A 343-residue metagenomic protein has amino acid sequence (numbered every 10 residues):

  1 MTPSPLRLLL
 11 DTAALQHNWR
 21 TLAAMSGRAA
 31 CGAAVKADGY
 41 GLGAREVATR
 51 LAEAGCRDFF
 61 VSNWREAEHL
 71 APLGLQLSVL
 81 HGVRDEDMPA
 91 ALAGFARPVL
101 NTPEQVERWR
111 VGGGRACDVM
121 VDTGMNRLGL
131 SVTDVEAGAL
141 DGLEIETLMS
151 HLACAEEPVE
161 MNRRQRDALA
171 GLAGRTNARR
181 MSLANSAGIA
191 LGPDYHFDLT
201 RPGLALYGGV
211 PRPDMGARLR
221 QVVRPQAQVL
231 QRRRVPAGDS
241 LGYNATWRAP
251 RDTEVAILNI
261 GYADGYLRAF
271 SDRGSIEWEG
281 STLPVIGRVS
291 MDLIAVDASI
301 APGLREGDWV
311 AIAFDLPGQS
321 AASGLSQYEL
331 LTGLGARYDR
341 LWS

Functional and structural regions predicted by a protein language model:
T2, L6-H17, A29-G171, R175-S182 (+1 more regions): Active-site-proximal beta-alpha core segment in soluble small-molecule metabolic enzymes
T2-W19, E66, V83-D85, N101-R108 (+2 more regions): Active-site anion/phosphate-binding pocket segments in diverse small-molecule metabolic enzymes
M25: Conserved PLP-enzyme active-site core in the AAT-like
